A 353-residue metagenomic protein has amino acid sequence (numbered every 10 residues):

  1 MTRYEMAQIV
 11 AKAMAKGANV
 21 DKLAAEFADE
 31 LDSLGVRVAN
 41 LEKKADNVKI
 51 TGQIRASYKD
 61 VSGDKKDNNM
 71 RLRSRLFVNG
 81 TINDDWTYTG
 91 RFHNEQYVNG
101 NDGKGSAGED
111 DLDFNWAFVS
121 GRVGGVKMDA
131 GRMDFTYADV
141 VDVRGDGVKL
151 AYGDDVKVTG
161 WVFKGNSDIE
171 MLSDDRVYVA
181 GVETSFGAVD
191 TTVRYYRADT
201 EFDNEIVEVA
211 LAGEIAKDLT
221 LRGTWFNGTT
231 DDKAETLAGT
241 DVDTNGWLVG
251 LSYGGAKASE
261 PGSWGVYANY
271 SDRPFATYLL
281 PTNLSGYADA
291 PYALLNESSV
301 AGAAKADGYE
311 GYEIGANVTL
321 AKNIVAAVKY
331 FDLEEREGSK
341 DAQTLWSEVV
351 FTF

Functional and structural regions predicted by a protein language model:
M1-R55: N-terminal periplasmic/intermembrane-space "pro-region" immediately following the signal or transit peptide
T2-R3, G17, V38, S57-N69 (+4 more regions): Outer-membrane beta-barrel pore domains
R3, K49, Q53-K59, K65-T192 (+2 more regions): Outer membrane beta-barrel
